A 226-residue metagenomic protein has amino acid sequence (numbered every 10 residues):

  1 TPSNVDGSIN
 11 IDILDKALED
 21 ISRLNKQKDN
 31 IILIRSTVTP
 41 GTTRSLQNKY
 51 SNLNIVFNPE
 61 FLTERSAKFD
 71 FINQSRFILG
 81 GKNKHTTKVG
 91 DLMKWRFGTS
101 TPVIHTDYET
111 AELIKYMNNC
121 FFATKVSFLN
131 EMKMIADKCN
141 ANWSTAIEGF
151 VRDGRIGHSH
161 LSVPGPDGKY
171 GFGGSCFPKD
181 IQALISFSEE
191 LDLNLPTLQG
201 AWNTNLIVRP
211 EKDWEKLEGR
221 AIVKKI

Functional and structural regions predicted by a protein language model:
P2-S66: Rossmann-like NAD(P)(H) cofactor-binding subdomain of soluble oxidoreductases
S3, I114-K115, P166-Y170: A short, mixed-charge helix-start or loop-turn motif at secondary-structure junctions
V38-T43, F121, G173-G174: Short beta-strand to alpha-helix junction loop
Q47-N58, T63-S159, F187-N194, T204: Internal alpha-helical scaffold of NAD(P)-dependent oxidoreductase catalytic cores
D137-I226: NAD(P)-dependent Rossmann-like dehydrogenase/reductase catalytic/cofactor-binding core
